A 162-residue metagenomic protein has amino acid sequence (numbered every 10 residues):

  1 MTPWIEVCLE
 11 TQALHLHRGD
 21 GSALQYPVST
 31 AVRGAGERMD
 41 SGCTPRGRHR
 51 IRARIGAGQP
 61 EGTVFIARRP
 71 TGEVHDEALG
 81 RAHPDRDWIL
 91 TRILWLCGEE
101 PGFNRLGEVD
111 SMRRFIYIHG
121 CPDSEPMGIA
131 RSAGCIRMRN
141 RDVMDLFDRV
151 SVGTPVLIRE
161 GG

Functional and structural regions predicted by a protein language model:
M1-P3, P27-S41, V74-G80: N-terminal post-signal-peptidase region of extra-cytosolic proteins
W4, C8-H17: Gly/Thr-rich phosphate-binding beta-strand-loop-beta motif of the actin/hexokinase/Hsp70
E10, G19-G21, A31-R33, R54-G56 (+3 more regions): Solvent-exposed coil/turn segments that connect beta secondary-structure elements in extracytoplasmic/periplasmic
T11-A13, R48, I93: Structural motif
H17, G21-A31, L106-G107: Short amphipathic beta-strand/extended segments with alternating polar/hydrophobic composition
L24-Y26, H49, R114-I116: Short beta-strand segments
G36-I55: Short, surface-exposed secondary-structure junctions/capping segments
Q59-G162: Exported/periplasmic cell-wall-interacting domains
